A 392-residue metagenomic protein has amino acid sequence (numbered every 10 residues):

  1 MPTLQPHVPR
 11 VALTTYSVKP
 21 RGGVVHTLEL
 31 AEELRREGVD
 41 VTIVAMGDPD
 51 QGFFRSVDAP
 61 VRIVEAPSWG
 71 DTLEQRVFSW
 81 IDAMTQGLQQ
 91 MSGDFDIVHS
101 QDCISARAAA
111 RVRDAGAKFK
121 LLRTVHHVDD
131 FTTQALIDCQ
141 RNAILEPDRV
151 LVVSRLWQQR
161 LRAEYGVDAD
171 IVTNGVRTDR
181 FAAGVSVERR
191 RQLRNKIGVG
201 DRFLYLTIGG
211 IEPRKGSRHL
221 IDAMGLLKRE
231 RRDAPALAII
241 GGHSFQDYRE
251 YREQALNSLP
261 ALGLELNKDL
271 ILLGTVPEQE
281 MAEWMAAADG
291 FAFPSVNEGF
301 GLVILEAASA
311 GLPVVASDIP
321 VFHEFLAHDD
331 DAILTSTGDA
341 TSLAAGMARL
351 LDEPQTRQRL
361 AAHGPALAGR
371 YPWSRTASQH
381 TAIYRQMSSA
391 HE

Functional and structural regions predicted by a protein language model:
P2-V8, L13-P20, L28-S79: N-terminal strand-loop element at the rim of the active site of nucleotide-sugar-dependent glycosyltransferases
A12, V199-K215, I221-M224, L237-A238: Conserved donor-binding/catalytic core segment of Leloir-type glycosyltransferases
S100-S105, V125: Short His-centered aromatic/hydrophobic patch
G241, R252-V276: Nucleotide-activated donor-binding/catalytic signature segment of Leloir-type glycosyltransferases, i.e., the conserved
T275, E283-A288: Short alpha-helical donor nucleotide-sugar binding micro-motif in glycosyltransferases
V296: Aromatic "clamp/platform" in nucleotide-sugar-dependent glycosyltransferases that forms part of the donor/acceptor
I304, P313-A316: Short hydrophobic beta-strand element within catalytic cores of glycosyltransferases and related nucleotide-activated
H328-D329, I333-A340, R349-Q355: Conserved acidic donor-binding segment of nucleotide-sugar-dependent glycosyltransferases
